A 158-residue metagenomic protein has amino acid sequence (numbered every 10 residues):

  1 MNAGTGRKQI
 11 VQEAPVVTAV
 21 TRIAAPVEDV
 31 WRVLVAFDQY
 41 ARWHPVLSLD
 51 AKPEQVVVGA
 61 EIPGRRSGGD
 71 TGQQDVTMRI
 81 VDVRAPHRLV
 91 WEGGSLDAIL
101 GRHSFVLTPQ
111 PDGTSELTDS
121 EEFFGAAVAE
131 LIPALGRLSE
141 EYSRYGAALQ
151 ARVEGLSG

Functional and structural regions predicted by a protein language model:
M1-K52: Hydrophobic ligand-binding cavity/cleft-lining segments
N2, E122-G158: A conserved amphipathic terminal alpha-helix motif
T18, D38-D75, P86: Short beta-edge strand/loop motif at the mouth of beta-sheet-based domains
V30-L34, Y40, I80, L89-W91 (+3 more regions): Hydrophobic pocket/interface hotspot
S67-T114, E122-G125, A151-S157: Hydrophobic-ligand binding "helix-grip"
